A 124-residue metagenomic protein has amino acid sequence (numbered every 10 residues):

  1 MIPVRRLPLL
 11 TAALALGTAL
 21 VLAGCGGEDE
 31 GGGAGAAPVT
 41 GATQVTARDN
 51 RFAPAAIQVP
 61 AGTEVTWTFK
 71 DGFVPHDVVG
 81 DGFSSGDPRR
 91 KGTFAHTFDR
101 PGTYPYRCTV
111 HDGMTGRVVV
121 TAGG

Functional and structural regions predicted by a protein language model:
I2-G124: Extracytoplasmic copper-binding redox domains, predominantly the cupredoxin/blue-copper superfamily
